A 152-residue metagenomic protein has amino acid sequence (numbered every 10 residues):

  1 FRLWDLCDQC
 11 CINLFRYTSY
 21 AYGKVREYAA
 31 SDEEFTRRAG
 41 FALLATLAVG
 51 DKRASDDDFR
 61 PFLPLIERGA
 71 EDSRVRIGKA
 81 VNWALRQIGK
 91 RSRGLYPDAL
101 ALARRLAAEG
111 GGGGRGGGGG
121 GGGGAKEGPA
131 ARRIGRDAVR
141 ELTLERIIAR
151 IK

Functional and structural regions predicted by a protein language model:
F1-K152: Alpha-helical scaffold domains
